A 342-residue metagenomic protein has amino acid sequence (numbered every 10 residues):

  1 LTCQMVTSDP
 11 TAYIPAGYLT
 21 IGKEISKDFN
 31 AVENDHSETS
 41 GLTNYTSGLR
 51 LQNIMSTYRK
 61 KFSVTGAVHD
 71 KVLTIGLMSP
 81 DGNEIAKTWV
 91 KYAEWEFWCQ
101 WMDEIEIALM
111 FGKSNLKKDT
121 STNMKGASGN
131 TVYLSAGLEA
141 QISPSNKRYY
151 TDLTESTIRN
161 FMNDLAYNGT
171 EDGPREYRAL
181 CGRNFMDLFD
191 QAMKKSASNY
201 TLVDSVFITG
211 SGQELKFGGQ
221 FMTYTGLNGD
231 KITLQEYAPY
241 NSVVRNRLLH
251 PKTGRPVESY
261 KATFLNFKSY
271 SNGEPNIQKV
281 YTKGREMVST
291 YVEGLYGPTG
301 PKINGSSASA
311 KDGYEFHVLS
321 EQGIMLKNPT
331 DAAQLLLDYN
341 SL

Functional and structural regions predicted by a protein language model:
L1-L215, G219-F221, G226-L227, R245 (+1 more regions): Flexible, glycine/threonine- and acidic-rich loop/arm segments that mediate assembly and lattice contacts in viral
Q235-V243: Catalytic core segments in nucleotide and nucleic-acid processing enzymes
